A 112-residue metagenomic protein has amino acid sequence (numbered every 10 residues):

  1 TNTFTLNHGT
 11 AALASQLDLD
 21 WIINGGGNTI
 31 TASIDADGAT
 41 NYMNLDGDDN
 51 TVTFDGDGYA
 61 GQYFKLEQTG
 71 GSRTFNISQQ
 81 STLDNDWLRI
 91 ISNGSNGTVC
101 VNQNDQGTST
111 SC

Functional and structural regions predicted by a protein language model:
T1-C112: Low-complexity repeat regions of mature extracellularly deployed or surface/particle-associated proteins
